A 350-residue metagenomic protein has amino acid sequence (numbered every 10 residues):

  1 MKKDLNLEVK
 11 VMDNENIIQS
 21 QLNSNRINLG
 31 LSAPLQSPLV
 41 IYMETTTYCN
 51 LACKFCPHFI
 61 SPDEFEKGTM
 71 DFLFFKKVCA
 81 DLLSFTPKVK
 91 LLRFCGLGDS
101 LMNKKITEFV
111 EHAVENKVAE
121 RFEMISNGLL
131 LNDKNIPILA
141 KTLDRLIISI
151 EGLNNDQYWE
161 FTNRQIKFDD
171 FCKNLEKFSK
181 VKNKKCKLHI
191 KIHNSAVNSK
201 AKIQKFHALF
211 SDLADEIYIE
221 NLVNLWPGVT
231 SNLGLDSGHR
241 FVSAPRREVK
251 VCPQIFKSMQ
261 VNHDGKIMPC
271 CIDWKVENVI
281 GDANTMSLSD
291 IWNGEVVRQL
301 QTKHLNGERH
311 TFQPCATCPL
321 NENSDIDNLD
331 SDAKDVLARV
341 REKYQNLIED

Functional and structural regions predicted by a protein language model:
K2-R145, Q157-F161, Q165, D169 (+2 more regions): Conserved alpha-helical substructure of the radical SAM core
L35, V249-P253: Short loop/turn motifs at secondary-structure junctions and domain boundaries
I41-T45, C49-N50, D71, D99 (+8 more regions): Generic structural signal for small/hydrophobic residues in well-ordered secondary structure, especially within
Y48, A52, V251, P314: The −1 position to Zn-ligating cysteines in a subset of zinc-ribbon hairpins
F55, Q254, T317: Short, cysteine/histidine-rich loop/knuckle motifs that typically chelate Zn2+
F85-C95, V114-E115, E120-E123, T142-G152 (+3 more regions): Conserved C-terminal portion of the radical SAM core fold that forms the substrate/S-adenosylmethionine-binding
L131-K134, S199-K200, M268: Short, well-ordered alpha-helical microsegments
K173-E176, K180-L188, F210-K250, K266-M268 (+1 more regions): C-terminal accessory region of radical SAM enzymes
